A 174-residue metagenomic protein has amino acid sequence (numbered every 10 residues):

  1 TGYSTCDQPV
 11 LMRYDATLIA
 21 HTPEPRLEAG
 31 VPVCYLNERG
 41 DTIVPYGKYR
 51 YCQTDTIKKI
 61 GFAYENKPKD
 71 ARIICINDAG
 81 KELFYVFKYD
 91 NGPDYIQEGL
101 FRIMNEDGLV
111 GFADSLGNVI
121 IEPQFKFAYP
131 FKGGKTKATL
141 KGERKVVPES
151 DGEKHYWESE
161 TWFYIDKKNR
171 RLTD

Functional and structural regions predicted by a protein language model:
T1-D174: Residue-level detector of conserved, function-critical positions
